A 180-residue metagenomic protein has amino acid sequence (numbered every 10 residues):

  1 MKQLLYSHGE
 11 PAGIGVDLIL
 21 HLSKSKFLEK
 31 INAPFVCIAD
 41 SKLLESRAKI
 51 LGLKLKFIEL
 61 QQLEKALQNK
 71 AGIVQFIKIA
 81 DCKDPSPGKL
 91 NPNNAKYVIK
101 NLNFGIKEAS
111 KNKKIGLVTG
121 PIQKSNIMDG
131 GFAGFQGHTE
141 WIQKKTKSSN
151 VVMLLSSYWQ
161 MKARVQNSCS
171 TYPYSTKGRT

Functional and structural regions predicted by a protein language model:
M1-T180: Anion-binding alpha/beta catalytic cores of soluble intermediary-metabolism enzymes, centered on
